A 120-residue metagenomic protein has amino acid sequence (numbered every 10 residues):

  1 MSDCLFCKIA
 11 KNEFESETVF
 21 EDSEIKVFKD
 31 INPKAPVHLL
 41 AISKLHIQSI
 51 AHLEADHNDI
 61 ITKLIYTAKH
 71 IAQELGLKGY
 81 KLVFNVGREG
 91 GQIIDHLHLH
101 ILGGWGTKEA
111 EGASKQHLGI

Functional and structural regions predicted by a protein language model:
M1-I120: HIT superfamily nucleotide-processing domains
